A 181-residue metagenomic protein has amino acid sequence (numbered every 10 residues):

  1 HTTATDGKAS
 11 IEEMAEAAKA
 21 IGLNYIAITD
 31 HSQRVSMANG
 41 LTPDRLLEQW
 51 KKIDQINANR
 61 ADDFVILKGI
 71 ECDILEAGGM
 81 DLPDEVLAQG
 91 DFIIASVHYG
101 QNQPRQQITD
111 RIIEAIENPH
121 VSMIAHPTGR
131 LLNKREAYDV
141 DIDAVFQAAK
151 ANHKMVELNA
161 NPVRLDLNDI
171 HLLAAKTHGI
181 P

Functional and structural regions predicted by a protein language model:
H1-T5, I28-Q33, M123-G129, A160 (+1 more regions): Histidine-centered catalytic micro-motifs
A4-A38: Metal-associated gating/positioning segment near the N- to mid-region
G7-K8, K19, M37-N152, L167: Extended substrate/RNA-proximal surfaces in nucleic-acid metabolism proteins
M14, I53, V145, H171 (+1 more regions): Aromatic/hydrophobic pocket-lining residues that form π-stacking "cages" and hydrophobic walls in ligand
M14-A18, I26, A115, A149 (+1 more regions): Generic structural signal for hydrophobic
I26-H31, L67-G69, A95, E157-N159: Generic beta-strand/beta-sheet core signal
E157-R164, I180-P181: Short acidic/histidine-rich active-site segments
